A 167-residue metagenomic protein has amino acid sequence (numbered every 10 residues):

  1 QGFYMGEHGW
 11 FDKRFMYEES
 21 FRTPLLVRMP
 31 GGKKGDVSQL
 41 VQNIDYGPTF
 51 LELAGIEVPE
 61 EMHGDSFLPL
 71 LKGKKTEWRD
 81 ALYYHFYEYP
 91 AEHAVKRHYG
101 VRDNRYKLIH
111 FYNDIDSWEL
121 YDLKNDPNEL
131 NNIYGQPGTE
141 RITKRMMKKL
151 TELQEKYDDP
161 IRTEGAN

Functional and structural regions predicted by a protein language model:
F3-E7, R28, K33, I44-G47 (+6 more regions): C-terminal cap/loop subdomain of S1 sulfatases and analogous C-terminal strand-loop tails that border
W10-S20, L25: Extended hydrophobic/aromatic segments used for targeting, binding, or gating
F15-Y17, S38, V58-E60: Short, surface-exposed helix-loop/turn micro-motifs enriched in polar/charged residues
K34-L40: A short glycine-threonine-serine/GTX helix/turn-capping micro-motif
D126: Intrinsically disordered, low-complexity polar regions and short flexible loop motifs
E129-I133: Carboxylate-dense, calcium-coordinating segments in secreted/extracellular and ER-lumen proteins
